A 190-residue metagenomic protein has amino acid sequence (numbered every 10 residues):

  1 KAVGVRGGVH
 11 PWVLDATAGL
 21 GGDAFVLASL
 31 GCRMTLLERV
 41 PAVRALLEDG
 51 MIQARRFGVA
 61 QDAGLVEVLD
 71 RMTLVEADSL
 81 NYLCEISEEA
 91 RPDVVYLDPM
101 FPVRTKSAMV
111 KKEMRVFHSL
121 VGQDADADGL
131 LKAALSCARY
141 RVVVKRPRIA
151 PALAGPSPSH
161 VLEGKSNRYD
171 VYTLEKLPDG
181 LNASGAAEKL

Functional and structural regions predicted by a protein language model:
K1-G22, S29, I86, G155 (+1 more regions): S-adenosyl-L-methionine
W12, R33, R71, R141: Residues at the starts of beta-strands that form the adenosine-phosphate
V13-V26, R91-K111: Conserved proline-anchored active-site loop of SAM-dependent methyltransferases that bridges a beta-strand
A18-L20, P41, N81, M100-P102 (+1 more regions): Short, glycine/acidic-enriched loop or turn micro-motifs at the edges of active sites
L37-V94: S-adenosyl-L-methionine
P99-L130: Mobile active-site "lid"/loop adjacent to the S-adenosyl-L-methionine
M109-M114, H118-L120, G155-P156, V161-L190: SAM/dcSAM-binding transferase cores
D126-L174: Conserved Class I SAM-dependent methyltransferase catalytic core
